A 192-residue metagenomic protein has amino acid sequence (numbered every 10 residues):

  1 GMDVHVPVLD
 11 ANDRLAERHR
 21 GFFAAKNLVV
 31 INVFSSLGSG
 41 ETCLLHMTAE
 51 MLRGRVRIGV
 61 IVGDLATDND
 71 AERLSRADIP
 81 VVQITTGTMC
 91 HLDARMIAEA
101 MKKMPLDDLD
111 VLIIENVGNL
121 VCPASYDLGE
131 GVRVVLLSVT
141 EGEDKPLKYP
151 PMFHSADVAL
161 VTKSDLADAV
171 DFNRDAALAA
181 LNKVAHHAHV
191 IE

Functional and structural regions predicted by a protein language model:
M2-G21, K26-I31, S39, C43 (+3 more regions): Nucleotide-state-sensitive switch-loop elements of NTP-binding domains
S35: The Walker A (P-loop) glycine that initiates the GxxxxGKT/S ATP-binding motif of P-loop NTPases
I58, D110, P146, A169-F172 (+1 more regions): A generic "cationic amphipathic patch" detector
T67-A71, K145-Y149, N173-A179: Short, glycine/polar-rich helix-capping loops at beta-to-alpha or helix-loop-helix junctions that flank or form
L128, E143, L147-A167, A177: Flexible active-site lid/hinge loop adjacent to a nucleotide/diphosphate and Mg2+-phosphate binding pocket
S138: Class I SAM-dependent methyltransferase SAM-binding "motif I" and its flanking Rossmann-like core
D165-E192: Canonical P-loop GTPase G-domain recognition
